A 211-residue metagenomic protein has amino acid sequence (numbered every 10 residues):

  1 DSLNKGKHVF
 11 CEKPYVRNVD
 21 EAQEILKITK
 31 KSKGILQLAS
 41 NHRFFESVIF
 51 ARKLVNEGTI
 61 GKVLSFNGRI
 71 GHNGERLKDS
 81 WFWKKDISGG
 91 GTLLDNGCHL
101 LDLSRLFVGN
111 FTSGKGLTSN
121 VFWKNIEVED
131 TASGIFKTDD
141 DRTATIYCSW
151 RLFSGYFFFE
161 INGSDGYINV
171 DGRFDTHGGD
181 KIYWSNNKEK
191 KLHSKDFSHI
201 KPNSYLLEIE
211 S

Functional and structural regions predicted by a protein language model:
D1, E24, F50-K53, L103 (+2 more regions): Alpha-helical elements of Rossmann-like donor-binding domains used by nucleotide-donor carbohydrate transfer enzymes
D1-R43, G58: Beta-strand-loop-alpha-helix segment that lines the small-molecule cofactor/substrate pocket of alpha/beta enzymes
G6, S80-S88, K190-S194: Short glycine/proline- and charge-enriched loop/turn segments that cap or connect secondary-structure elements
F10, I35-Q37, N67, K115 (+2 more regions): Structural detector of well-ordered beta-strand residues that form the stable sheet scaffold of enzyme domains
E12, I87-L94, S194-P202: A short acidic, glycine-rich active-site loop that binds or catalyzes chemistry on phosphate/adenosine moieties
K27-I35, I49-L64, G163, Y167: Basic phosphate/pyrophosphate-binding loop/patch that engages nucleotide-derived ligands
H42-I126: Predominantly a Rossmann-like dinucleotide-binding segment in NAD(P)-dependent oxidoreductases
K124-V128, D139-E210: NAD(P)-dinucleotide binding in Rossmann-like oxidoreductases
